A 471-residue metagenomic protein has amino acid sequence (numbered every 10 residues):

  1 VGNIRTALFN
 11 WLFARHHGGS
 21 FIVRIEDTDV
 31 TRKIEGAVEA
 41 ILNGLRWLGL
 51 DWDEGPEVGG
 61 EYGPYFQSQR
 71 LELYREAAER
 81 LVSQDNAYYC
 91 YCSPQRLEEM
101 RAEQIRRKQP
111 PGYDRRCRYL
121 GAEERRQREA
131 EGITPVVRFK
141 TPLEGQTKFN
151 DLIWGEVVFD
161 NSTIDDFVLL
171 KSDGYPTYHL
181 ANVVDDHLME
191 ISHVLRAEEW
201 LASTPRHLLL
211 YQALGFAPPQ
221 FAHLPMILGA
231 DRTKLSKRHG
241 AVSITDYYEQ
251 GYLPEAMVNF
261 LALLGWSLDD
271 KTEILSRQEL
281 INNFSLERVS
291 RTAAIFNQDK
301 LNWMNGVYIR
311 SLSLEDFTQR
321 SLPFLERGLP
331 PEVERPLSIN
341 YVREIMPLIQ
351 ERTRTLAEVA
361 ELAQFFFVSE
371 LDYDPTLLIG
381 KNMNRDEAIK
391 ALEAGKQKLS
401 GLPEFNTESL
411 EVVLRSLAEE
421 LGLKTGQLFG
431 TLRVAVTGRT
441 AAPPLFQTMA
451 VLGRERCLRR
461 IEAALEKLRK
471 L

Functional and structural regions predicted by a protein language model:
V1-R106, A202-F216: N-terminal Rossmann-like or analogous alpha/beta NTP/dinucleotide-binding catalytic cores that position adenine
N10, G18, D173, D231-R232 (+1 more regions): A general, composition-driven signal for non-globular sequence regions
D27-D29, L188, L195, Y308: A generic structural motif
K33-E35, E39, L48-W52, E57 (+4 more regions): Conserved nucleotide- and phosphate/pyrophosphate-binding catalytic cores in adenylate/nucleotidyl-handling enzymes
G59-Y65, I191-S192, A241-S243: Short acidic, glycine/Ser/Thr-rich loop/turn "cap" segments at secondary-structure junctions
R80, A87-Y89, S93-H223, L228-L235 (+4 more regions): Active-site cores that bind ATP or allylic diphosphates and position pyrophosphate for catalysis
